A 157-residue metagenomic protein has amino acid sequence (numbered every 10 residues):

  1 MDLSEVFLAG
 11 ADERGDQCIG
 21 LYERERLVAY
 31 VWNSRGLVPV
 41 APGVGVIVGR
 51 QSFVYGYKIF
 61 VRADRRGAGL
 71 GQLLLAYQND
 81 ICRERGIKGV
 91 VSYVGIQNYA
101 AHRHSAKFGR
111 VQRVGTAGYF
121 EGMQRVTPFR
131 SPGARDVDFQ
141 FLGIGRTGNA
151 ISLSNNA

Functional and structural regions predicted by a protein language model:
M1-E5: Conserved GNAT-fold acetyl-CoA-binding loop/helix
V6-V54, K58: Conserved acyl-donor/pantetheine-binding loop and adjacent beta-alpha core of acyl/acetyltransferases and related
K58-V61, G67-E84: Conserved acetyl-CoA-binding loop-helix of GNAT-fold acetyltransferases
C82-V94: Conserved GNAT acetyl-CoA-binding A-motif
S92-A101, Y119-M123: Conserved beta-strand-loop-alpha-helix junction that forms the acyl-donor binding cleft
I96-G115: Conserved active-site alpha-helix within GNAT-family acetyltransferase domains
V111-V126: Conserved catalytic-core motifs of GNAT/GCN5-like acyltransferases
P132-A157: Long, compositionally biased intrinsically disordered regions
